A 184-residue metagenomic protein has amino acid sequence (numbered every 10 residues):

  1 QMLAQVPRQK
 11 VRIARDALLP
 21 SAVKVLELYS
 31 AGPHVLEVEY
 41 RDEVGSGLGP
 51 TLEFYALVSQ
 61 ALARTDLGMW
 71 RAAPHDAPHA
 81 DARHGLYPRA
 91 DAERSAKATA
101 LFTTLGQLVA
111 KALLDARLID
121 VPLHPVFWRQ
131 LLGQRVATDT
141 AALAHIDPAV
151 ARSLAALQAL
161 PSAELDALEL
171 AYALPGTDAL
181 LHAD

Functional and structural regions predicted by a protein language model:
Q1-D184: Long, Ser/Thr/Pro/Gly-rich and/or acidic low-complexity regions in intracellular
